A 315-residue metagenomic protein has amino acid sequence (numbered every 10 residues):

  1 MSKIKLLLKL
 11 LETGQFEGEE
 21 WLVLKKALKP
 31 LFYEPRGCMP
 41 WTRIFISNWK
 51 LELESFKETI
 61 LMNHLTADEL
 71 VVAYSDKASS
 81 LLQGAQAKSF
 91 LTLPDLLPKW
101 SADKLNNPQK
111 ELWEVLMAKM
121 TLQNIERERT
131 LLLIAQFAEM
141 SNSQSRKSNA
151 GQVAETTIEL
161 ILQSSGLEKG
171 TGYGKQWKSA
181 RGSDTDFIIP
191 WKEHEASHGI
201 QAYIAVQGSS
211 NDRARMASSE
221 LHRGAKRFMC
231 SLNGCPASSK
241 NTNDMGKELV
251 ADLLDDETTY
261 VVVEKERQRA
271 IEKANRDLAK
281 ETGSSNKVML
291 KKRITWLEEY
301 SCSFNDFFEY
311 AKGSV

Functional and structural regions predicted by a protein language model:
M1-N124: Nuclease-adjacent, charged terminal/linker segments that flank catalytic cores
L112-S143: Hydrophobic alpha-helical segments and helix pairs
L131-K175: Acidic-basic catalytic patches of nuclease active cores, encompassing PD-(D/E)XK and other metal-cofactor nuclease
N149, V153-T157, G182, S209-M216: Short, well-structured alpha-helical interface segments that form or flank functional binding sites
S164-R181, T185-E195: A short acidic/basic microdomain associated with nuclease active sites
I200-V262: Catalytic cores of nucleic-acid endonucleases
P236-V315: Domain-level recognition of nuclease-like catalytic cores that cleave nucleotide substrates
